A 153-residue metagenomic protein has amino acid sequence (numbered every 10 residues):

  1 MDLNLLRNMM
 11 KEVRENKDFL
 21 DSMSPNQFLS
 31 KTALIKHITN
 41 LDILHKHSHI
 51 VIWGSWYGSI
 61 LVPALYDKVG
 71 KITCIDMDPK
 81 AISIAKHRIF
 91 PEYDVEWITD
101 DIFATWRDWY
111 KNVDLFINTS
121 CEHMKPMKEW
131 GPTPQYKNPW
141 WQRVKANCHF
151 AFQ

Functional and structural regions predicted by a protein language model:
M1-H45: S-adenosyl-L-methionine
N26, Y57-I60, D78-K80, I102-T105 (+1 more regions): Short acidic, S/G/P-rich loop/turn micro-motifs used as interaction or catalytic elements
H45-G58: Conserved class I S-adenosyl-L-methionine
Y57-V69: Conserved SAM-binding loop of SAM-dependent methyltransferases across substrates and taxa, primarily the Class I
G70-D76: Conserved SAM-binding motif I beta-strand of class I
K80-L115, T119: S-adenosyl-L-methionine
W109, V113, C121, P126-K137: A conserved mid-domain beta-alpha-beta active-site/ligand-binding segment of alpha/beta enzyme cores
K137-Q153: Conserved beta-strand signature within the Rossmann-like core of class I S-adenosyl-L-methionine
